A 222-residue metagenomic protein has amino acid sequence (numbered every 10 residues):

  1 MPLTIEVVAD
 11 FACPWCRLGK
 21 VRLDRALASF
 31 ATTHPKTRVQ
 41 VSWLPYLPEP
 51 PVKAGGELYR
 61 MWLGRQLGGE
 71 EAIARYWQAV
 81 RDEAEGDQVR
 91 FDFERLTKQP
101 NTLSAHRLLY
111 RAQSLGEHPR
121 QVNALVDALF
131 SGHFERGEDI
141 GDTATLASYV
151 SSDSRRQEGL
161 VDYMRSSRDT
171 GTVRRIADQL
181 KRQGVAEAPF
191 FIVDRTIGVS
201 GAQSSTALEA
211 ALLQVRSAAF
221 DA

Functional and structural regions predicted by a protein language model:
P2-E6: Immediate flanking context of iron-sulfur cluster ligation sites
V7-A12, K20-P35, V39, W43 (+2 more regions): C-terminal cap of thioredoxin/glutaredoxin-like
W15: Short, cysteine/histidine-rich loop/knuckle motifs that typically chelate Zn2+
V21-H133: Structural alpha/beta surface segment adjacent to cysteine/selenocysteine redox centers across thiol/disulfide enzymes
